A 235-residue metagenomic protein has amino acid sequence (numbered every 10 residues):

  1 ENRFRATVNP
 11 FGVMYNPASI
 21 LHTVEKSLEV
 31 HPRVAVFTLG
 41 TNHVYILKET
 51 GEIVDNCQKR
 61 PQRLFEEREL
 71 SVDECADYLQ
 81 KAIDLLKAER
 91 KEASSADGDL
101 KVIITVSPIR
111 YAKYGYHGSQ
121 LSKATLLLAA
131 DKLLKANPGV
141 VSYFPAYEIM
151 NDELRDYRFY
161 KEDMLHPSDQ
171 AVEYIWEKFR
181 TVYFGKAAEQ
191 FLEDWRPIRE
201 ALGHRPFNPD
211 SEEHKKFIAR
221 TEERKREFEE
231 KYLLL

Functional and structural regions predicted by a protein language model:
E1-L235: Extracellular glycan-modifying ectodomains
